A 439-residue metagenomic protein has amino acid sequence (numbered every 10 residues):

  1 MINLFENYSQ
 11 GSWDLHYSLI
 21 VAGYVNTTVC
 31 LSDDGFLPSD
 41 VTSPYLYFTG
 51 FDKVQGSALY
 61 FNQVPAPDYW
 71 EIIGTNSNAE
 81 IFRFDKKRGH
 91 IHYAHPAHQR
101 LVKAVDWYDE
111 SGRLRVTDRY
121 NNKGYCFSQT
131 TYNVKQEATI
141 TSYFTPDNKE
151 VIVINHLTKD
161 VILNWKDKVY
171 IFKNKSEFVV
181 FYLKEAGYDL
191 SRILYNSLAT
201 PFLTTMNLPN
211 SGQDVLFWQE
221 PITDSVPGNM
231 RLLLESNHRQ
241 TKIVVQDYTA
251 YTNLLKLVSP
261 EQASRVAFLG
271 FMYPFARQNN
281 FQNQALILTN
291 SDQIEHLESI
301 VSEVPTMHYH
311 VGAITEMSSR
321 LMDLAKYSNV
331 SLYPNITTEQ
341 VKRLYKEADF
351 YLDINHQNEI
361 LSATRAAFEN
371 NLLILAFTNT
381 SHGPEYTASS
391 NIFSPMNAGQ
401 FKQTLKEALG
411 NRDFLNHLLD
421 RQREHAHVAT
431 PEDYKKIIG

Functional and structural regions predicted by a protein language model:
M1-D68: N-terminal subdomain of nucleotide-sugar transferases
Y69-F178: Repetitive, compositionally biased segments used for assembly/scaffolding
N229-L233, N237-Q262: A short, active-site helix/loop in glycosyltransferases that binds the activated sugar's phosphate group
R265-D323: Conserved catalytic-core segment of nucleotide-activated headgroup transferases in glycan assembly
S319-I336: Nucleotide-activated donor-binding/catalytic signature segment of Leloir-type glycosyltransferases, i.e., the conserved
R343-A348: Short alpha-helical donor nucleotide-sugar binding micro-motif in glycosyltransferases
F350-N416, D420-R421: Catalytic binding pocket for nucleotide-activated donors in carbohydrate/polymer assembly enzymes
G410-G439: A charged, aromatic-enriched C-terminal amphipathic alpha-helix characteristic of glycosyltransferases across folds
